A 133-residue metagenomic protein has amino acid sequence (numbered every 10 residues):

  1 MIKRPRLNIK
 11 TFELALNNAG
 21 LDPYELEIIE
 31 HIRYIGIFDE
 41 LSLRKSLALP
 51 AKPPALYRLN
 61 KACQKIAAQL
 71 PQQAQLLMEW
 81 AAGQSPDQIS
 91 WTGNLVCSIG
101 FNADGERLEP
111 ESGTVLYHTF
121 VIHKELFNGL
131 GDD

Functional and structural regions predicted by a protein language model:
M1-N18: Short, Lys/Arg-enriched N-terminal segment that forms or immediately precedes the first helix of a structured domain
I9-F12, E25, Q73-A74: Short amphipathic alpha-helical segments that mediate assembly, nucleic-acid/protein binding, or membrane association
N18-E25: Short helix-coil-helix linker/hinge
L26-E30: Hydrophobic residues on short alpha-helical segments
I35-D39: Short capping segments at the starts of secondary-structure elements
S42-S46: A short acidic, leucine-rich amphipathic alpha-helix
P50-Q73: Short amphipathic alpha-helical interaction segments
W80-D133: Phospho-regulated, low-complexity intrinsically disordered regions of nuclear gene-regulatory and chromatin-associated
